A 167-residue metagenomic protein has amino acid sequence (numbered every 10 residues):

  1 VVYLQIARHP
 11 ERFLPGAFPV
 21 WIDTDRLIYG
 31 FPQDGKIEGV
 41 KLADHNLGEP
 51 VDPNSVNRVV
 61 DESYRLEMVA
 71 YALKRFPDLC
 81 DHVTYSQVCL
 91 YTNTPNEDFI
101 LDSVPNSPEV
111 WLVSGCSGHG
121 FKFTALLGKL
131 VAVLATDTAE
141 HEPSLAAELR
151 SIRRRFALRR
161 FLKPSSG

Functional and structural regions predicted by a protein language model:
V1-E109: Active-site substrate-recognition segment that forms the wall of the catalytic cavity or substrate channel
E67-G167: C-terminal catalytic lobe of FAD-dependent flavoproteins
